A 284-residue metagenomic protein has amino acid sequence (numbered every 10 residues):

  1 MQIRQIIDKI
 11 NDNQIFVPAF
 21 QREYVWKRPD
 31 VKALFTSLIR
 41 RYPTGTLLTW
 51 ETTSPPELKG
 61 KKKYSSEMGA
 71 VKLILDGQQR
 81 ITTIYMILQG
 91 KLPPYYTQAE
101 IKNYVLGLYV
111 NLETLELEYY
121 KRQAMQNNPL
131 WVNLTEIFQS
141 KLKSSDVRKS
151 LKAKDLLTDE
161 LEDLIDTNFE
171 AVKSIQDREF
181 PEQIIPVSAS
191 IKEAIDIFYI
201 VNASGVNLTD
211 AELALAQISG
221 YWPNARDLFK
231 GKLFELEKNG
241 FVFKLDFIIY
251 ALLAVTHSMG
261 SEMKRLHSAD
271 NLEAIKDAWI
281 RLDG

Functional and structural regions predicted by a protein language model:
Q2-R28, K32-R265: Basic- and aromatic-enriched surface patches that contact anionic nucleotides/nucleic acids
S258-G284: Structured, charged N-terminal subsegments at the starts of enzyme catalytic cores and at intra-chain domain/subunit
